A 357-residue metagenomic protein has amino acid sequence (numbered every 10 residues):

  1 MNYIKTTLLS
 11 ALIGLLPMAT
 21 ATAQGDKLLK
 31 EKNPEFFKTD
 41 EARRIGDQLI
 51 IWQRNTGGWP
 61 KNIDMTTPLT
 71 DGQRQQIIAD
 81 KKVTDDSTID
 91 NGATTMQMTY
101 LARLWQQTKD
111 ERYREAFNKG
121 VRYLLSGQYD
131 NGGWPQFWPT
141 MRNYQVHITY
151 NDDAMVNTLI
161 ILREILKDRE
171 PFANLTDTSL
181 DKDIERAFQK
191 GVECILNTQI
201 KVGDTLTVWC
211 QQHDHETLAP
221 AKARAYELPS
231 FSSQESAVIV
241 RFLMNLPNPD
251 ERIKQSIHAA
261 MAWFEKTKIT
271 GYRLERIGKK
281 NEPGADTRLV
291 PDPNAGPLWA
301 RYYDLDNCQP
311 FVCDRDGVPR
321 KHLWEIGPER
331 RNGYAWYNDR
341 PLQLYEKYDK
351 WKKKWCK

Functional and structural regions predicted by a protein language model:
T7-P17: Bacterial N-terminal signal peptides
M18-A23: Sec/Tat signal peptide C-region and signal peptidase I cleavage site
Q24-I45, E164-K190, E216-A223, E227 (+1 more regions): Terminal, non-catalytic domain-edge segments
E31-F36, I78-T94, R142-M155, K222-E235 (+1 more regions): Solvent-exposed loop and edge beta-strand segments that line ligand/cofactor-binding and catalytic clefts
R43-T95, T99-Y100: N-terminal carbohydrate-binding/catalytic regions of secreted carbohydrate-active enzymes
R44-G57, A116-G133, E185-D204, S256-R273: Long, well-ordered core segments of solenoidal/helical folds
W59-P60, D64-T66, G72-D85, D130-M141 (+1 more regions): Intrinsic, low-complexity N-terminal interaction/targeting segments
R114, N118-V121, L125, R142 (+2 more regions): Eukaryote-skewed repeat-based solenoidal scaffolds used as protein-protein interaction platforms, primarily
